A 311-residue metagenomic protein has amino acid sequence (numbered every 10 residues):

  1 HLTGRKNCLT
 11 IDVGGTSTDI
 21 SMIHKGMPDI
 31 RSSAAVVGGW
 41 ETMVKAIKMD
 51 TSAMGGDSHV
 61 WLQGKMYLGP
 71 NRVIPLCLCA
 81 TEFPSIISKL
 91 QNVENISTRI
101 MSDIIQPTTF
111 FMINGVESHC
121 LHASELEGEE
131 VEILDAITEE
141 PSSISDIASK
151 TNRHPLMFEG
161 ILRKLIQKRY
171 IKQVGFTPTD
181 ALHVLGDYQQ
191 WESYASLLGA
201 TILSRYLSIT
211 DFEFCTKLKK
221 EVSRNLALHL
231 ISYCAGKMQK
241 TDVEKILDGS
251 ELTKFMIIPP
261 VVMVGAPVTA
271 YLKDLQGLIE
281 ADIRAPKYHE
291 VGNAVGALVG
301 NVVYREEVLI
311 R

Functional and structural regions predicted by a protein language model:
H1-R311: N-terminally biased helix-coil "hinge/interface" segments that flank
